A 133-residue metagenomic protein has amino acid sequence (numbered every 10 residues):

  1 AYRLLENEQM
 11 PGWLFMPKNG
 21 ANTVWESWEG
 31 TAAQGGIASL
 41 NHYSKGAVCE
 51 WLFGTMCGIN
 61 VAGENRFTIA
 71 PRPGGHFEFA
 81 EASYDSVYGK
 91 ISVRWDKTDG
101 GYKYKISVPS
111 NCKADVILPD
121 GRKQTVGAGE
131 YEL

Functional and structural regions predicted by a protein language model:
Y2-L133: Non-catalytic C-terminal accessory modules of carbohydrate-active enzymes
